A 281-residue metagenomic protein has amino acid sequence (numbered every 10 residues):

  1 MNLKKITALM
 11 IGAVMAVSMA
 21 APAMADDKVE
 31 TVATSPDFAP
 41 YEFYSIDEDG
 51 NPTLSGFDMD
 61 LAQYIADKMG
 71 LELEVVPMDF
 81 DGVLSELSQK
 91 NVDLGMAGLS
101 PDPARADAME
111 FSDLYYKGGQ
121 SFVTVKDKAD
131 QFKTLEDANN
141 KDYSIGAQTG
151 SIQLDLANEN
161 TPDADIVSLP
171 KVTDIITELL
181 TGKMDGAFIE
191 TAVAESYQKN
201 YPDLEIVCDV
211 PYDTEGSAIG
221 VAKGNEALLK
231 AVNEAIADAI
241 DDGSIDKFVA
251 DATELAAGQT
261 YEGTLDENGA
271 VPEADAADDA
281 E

Functional and structural regions predicted by a protein language model:
A25-L99: Extracytoplasmic small-molecule ligand-binding "clamshell" domains of the periplasmic binding protein/Venus flytrap
P36, K117-K126, E195-I236, A256-D275: Periplasmic-binding protein-like
F57-M59, E74-E86, D130, V167-T181 (+1 more regions): Short helix-initiation/N-cap motifs at beta->coil->alpha
M59-K68, K126-K128, E136, D142 (+2 more regions): Extended ligand-binding regions for polar small-molecule ligands
Q63, E72-D137: Acidic, polar ligand-binding/catalytic clefts
G70-E72, Q89-A97, D142-S144, K171 (+2 more regions): Alpha-to-beta junction loops
E72, I152-V167, I206-V207, A237-E281: Ligand-binding clefts/hinges and TM-proximal coupling segments of bilobed small-molecule sensing domains
D81-G82, L99-A108, D155-E159, L180-T181 (+1 more regions): A ligand-binding cleft/hinge motif common to bilobed small-molecule-binding domains
